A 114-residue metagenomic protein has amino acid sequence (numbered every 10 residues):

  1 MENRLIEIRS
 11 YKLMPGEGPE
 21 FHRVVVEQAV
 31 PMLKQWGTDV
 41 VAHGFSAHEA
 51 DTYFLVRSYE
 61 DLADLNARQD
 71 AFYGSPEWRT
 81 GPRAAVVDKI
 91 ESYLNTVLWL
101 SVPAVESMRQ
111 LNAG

Functional and structural regions predicted by a protein language model:
M1-E2, D39-T52, R79-G114: Glycine-rich beta-strand-turn "strand-cap" elements at beta-sheet edges
L5-R9, F21, L33, T52-R57: Short, structured motif recognition centered on aromatic/hydrophobic residues
S10-L13, A47: Short, histidine-centered active-site or binding-site loop motifs used for metal coordination, general acid-base
K12-V24: Short, surface-exposed ligand-recognition loops at beta-strand->loop->(often short) alpha-helix junctions that present
L13-P15, D61, W99-S101: Non-catalytic surface loops within mature trypsin-like serine protease
G16, Q28, H48-A50: Short alpha-helical
P19-F21, L65-A67, V105-S107: Short acidic, gly/pro-rich beta-turn/loop elements at beta-sheet edges and active-site/ligand-binding grooves
R23-V41, S58-L98: An amphipathic, aromatic/His-enriched active-site/gating alpha helix that lines ligand/cofactor pockets
